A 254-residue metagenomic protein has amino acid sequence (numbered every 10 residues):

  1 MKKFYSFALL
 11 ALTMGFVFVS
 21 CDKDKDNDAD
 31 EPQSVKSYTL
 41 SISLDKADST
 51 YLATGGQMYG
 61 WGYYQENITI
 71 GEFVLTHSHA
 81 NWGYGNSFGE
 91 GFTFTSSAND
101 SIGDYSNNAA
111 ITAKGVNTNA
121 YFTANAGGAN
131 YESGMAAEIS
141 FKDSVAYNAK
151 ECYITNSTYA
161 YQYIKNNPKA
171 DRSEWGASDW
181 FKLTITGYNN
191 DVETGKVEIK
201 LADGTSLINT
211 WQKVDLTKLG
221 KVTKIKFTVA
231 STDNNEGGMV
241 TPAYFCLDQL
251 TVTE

Functional and structural regions predicted by a protein language model:
F4-Y5, M14-S49, E254: Bacterial Sec-dependent N-terminal signal peptides
E31-A136, S144: N-terminal targeting leaders for non-cytosolic proteins
K36-Y38, M135, N148, D179-F181 (+2 more regions): Residues that flank catalytic or metal-binding motifs in active/ligand-binding sites
A47-S49, I154-Y159, A230-T232, V252: Short, solvent-exposed loop/turn segments at secondary-structure junctions
S144-E151, K221-V222: Extended extracellular/luminal ectodomain segments enriched in beta-structured repeat modules
Y153-G204: Extracellular ligand-binding interfaces
L183-E254: Terminal, low-complexity interaction segments
